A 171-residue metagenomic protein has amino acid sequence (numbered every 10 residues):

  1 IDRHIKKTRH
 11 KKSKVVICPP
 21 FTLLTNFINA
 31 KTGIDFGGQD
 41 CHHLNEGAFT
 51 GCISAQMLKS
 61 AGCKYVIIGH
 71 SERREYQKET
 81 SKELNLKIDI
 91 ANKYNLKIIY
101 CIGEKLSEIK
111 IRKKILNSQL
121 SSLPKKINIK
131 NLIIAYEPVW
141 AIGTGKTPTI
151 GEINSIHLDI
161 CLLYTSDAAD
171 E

Functional and structural regions predicted by a protein language model:
I1-G38, H42-I53: Conserved N-terminal beta1-alpha1 strand-loop-helix module at the mouth
K14-V16, D35-G37, Y65, K97-I99 (+1 more regions): Structural preference for beta-strand elements that scaffold enzyme active sites
C18, T22, Q39-H43, S71-E72 (+2 more regions): Active-site beta-loop-alpha junctions enriched in small/polar residues
T22-N26, E75-L86, P148-E152: Active-site-adjacent beta->alpha loops and helix N-cap segments on the catalytic face of soluble alpha/beta enzymes
G38-L84: Glycine/small-residue-rich loop that forms an oxyanion/phosphate-binding "nest" at active or ligand-binding sites
A61, V66, E75-S122: Portal/gating segments that form or line small-molecule/metal binding sites
I98-L163: Active-site rim beta-loop-alpha module in soluble metabolic enzymes
Y164-A169: Conserved small/polar residues in nucleotide/adenosyl-binding loops
